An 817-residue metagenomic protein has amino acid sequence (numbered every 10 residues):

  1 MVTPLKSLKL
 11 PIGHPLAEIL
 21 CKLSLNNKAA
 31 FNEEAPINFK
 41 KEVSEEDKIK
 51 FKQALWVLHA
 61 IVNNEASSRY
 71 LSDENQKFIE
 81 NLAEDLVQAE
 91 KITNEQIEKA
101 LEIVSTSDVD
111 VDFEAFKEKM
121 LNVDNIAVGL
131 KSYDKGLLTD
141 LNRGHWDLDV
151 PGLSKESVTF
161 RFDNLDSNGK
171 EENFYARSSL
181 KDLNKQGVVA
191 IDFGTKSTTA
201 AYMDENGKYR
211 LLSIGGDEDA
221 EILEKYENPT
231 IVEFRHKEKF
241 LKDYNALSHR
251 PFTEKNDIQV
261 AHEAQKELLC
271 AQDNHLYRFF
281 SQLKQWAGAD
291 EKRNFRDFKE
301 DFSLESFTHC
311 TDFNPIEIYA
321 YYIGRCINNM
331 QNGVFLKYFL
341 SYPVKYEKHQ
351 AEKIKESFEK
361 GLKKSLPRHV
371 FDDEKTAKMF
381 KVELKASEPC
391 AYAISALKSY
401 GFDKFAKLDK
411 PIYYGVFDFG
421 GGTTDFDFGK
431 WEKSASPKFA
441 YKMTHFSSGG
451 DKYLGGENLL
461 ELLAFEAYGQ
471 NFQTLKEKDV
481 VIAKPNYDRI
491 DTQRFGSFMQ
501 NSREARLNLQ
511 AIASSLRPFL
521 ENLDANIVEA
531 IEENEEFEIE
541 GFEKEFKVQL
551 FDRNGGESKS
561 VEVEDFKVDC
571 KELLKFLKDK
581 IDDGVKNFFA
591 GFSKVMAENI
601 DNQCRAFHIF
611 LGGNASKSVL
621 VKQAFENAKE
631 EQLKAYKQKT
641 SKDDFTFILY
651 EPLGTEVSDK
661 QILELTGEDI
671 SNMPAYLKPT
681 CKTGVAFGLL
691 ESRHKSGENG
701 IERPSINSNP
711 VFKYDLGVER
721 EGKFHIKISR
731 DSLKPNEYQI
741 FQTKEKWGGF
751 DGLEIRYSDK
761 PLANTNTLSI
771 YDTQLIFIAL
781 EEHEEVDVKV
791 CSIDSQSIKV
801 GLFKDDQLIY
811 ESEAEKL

Functional and structural regions predicted by a protein language model:
V2, K6-P15, C21-K28, I37-N38 (+8 more regions): Conserved phosphate-binding loops in N-terminal lobes of ATP-dependent enzymes of the actin/Hsp70/sugar-kinase
F113-D163, L475-Q493, K637-D787: Acidic, glycine/GT-rich loop-and beta-edge segments that sit at the periphery of enzyme/chaperone cores
N125-V150, E263-I318, G496-N599: Long, low-complexity, polar/charged, intrinsically disordered or flexibly structured peripheral segments
R161-Q186, D372-G415, G688-E698: Conserved phosphate-binding catalytic cores of ATP/NTP-utilizing and phosphoryl-transfer enzymes
N168-K181, P315-Q331, A393-F405, G556-A606 (+1 more regions): Phosphate/ATP-binding catalytic cores across multiple sugar-kinase/actin-like superfamilies, primarily ASKHA
K181-Y209, G401-Y441, L689: Gly/Thr-rich phosphate-binding beta-strand-loop-beta motif of the actin/hexokinase/Hsp70
L212-R278, G429-V563, G613, I701-P735: Phosphate-binding glycine-rich/basic clefts of nucleotide- and phosphate-handling proteins, predominantly
K337-K353, Q603-F625: Glycine-rich phosphate-binding loops at beta-strand->alpha-helix junctions
